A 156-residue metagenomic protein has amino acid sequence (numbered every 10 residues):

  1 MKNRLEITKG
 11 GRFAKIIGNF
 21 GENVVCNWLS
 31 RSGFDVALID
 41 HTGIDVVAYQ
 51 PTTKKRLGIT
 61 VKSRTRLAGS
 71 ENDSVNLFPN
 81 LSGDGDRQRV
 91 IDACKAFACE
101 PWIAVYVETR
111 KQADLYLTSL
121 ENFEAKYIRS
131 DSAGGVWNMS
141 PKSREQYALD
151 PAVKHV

Functional and structural regions predicted by a protein language model:
M1-T42, A48-V156: Mixed-charge (Asp/Glu-Lys/Arg
